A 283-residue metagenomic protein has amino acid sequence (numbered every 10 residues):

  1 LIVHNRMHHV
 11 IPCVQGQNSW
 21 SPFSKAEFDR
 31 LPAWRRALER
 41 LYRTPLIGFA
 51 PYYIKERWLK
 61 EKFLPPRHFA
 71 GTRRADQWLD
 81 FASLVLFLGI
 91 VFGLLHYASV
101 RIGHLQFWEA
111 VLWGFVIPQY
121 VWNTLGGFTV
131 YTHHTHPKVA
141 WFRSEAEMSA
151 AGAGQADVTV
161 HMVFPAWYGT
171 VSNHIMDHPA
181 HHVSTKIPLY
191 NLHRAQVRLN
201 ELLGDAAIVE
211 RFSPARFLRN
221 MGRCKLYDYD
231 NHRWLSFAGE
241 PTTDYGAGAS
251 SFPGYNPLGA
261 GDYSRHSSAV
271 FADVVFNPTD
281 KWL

Functional and structural regions predicted by a protein language model:
L1-D80, K138-N231: Membrane-embedded catalytic scaffold of the fatty acid hydroxylase/desaturase
E39-Y53, T72-T129: Alpha-helical bilayer-embedded segments of polytopic membrane proteins, i.e., transmembrane/intramembrane helices
Y52, G93, Y97, A156 (+3 more regions): Intrinsically disordered, low-complexity, compositionally biased regions/tails
I102-H104, G204-A207, K225, G254 (+1 more regions): Short, flexible coil/linker elements and helix-boundary hinge sites characteristic of intrinsically disordered
T129-V139: A cytosolic-side transmembrane-helix exit/cap motif
F212-R216, L226, D230-W282: C-terminal functional modules
